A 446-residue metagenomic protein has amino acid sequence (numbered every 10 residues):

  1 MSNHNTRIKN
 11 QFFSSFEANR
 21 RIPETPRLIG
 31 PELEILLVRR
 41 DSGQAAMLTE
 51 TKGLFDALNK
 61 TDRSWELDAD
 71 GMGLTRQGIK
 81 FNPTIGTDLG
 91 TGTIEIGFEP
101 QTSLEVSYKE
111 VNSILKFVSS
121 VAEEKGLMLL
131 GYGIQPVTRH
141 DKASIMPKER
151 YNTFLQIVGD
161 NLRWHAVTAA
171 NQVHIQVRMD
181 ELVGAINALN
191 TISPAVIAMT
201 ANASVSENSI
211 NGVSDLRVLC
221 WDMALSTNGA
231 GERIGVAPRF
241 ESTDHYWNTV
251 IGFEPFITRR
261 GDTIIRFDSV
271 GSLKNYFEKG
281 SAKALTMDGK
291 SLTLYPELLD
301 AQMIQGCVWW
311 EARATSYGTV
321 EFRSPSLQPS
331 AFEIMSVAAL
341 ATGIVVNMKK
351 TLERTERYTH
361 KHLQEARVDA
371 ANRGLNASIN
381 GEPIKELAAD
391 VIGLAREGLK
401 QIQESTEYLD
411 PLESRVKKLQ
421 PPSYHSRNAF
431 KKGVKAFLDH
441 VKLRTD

Functional and structural regions predicted by a protein language model:
M1-E95, E99-P100, D180-N187, T191 (+1 more regions): C-terminal accessory/tail domains of diverse enzymes
N82-T91, E124-I134, L162: Short, flexible active-site-proximal loops enriched in glycine and acidic residues
T91-T93, F98-G126: Membrane helical hairpin/interfacial module
F98, G126, G131-Q135, V177 (+1 more regions): Glycine-rich, histidine-containing beta strand-loop boundary motifs that form or position
F117-V121, A188-A195: Alpha-helical scaffold segments in carbohydrate-active enzymes
E123, L127-E149, T286: Surface-exposed, low-hydrophobicity interaction/linker segments
M146-T168: Acidic, His- and aromatic-enriched active-site or binding-groove loops in soluble protein domains that engage sugars
